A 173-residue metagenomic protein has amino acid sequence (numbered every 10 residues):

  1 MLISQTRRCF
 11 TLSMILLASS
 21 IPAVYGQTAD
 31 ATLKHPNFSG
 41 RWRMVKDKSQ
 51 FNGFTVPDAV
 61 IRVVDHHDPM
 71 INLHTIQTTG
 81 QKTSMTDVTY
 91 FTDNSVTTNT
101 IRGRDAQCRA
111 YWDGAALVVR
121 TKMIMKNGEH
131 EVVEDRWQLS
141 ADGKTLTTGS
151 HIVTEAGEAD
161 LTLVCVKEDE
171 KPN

Functional and structural regions predicted by a protein language model:
M1-T6: N-terminal secretory signal peptides that target proteins for export/translocation
R7-T11: N-terminal export leaders
S13, A23-V24: Cleavable N-terminal signal peptides
Q27-N173: Hydrophobic small-molecule pocket/channel-lining residues, especially in calycin-type beta-barrels
